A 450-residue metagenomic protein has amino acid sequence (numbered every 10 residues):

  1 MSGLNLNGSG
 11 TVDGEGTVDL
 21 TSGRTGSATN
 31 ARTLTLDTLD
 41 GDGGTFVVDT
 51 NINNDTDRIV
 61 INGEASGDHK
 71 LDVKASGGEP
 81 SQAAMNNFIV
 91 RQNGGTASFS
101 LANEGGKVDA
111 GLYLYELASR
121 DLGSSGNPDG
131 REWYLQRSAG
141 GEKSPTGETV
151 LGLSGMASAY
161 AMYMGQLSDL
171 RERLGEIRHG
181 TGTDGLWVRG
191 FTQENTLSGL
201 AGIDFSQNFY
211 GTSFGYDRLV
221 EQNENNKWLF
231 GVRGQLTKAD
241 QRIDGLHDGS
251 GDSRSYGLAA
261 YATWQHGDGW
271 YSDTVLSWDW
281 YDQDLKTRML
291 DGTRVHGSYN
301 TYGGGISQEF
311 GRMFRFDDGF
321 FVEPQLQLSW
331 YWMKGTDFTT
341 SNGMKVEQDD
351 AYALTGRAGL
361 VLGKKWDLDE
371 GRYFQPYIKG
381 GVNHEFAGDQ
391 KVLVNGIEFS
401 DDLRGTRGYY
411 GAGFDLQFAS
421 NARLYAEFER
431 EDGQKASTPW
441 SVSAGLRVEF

Functional and structural regions predicted by a protein language model:
M1-K70, K74-A75, E79-R137: Extracellular beta-solenoid/beta-roll
A65, I89-V90, V188, P324 (+3 more regions): Residue-level detector of buried hydrophobic side-chain packing in well-ordered secondary-structure elements
P80-T96, A201-V220, V346-A351: Short secondary-structure subsegments characteristic of cysteine-rich extracellular domains
A139-D318, V322, E427-E429, Q434-P439: Outer membrane beta-barrel translocator domains of Type V secretion systems
I203-F205, A239-D252, Y281-G304, Y331-G356 (+4 more regions): Extracellular/periplasm-exposed beta-strand and loop segments of Gram-negative cell-envelope proteins, dominated by
T212-R218, L258-W264, W278, I306-R312 (+5 more regions): Residues on the lipid-exposed face of transmembrane beta-strands in outer-membrane beta-barrel proteins
Q222, F316, W332, K345-F450: Outer membrane beta-barrel transmembrane domains
V322, Q327-M333: Solvent-exposed flexible segments
